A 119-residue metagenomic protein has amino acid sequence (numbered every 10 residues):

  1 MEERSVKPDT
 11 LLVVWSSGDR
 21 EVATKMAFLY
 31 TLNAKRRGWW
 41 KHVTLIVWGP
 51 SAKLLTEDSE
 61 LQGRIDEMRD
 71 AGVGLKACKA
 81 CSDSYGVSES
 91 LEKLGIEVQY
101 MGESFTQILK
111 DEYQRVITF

Functional and structural regions predicted by a protein language model:
M1-K7: Basic/polar N-terminal segments that are highly enriched at the extreme N-terminus, encompassing both cleavable
L12-A27, P50-T56: Short, glycine-rich nucleotide/cofactor-binding loops
A23-R37: Histidine-anchored nucleotide/phosphate-binding helix
F28-L32, Q62, E92-K93: Short, solvent-exposed amphipathic alpha-helical segments in soluble enzyme and RNA/protein-processing domains
T31, H42-W48, L75-C81: Short internal beta-strands
S59-E89: A glycine-rich helix N-cap at a beta->alpha junction
E67-M68, E92-Q107: A short aromatic-anchored loop/beta-hairpin motif
D111-T118: C-terminal binding/interaction regions
